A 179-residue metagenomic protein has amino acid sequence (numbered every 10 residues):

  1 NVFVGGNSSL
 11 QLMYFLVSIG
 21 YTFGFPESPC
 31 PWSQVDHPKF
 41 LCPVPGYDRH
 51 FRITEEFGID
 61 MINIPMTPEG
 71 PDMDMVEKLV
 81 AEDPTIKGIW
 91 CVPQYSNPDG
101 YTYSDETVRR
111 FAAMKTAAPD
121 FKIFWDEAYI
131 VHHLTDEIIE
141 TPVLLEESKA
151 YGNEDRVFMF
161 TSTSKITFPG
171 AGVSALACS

Functional and structural regions predicted by a protein language model:
N1-P119, V131-Y151: Conserved core of the PLP fold type I
D126: Glycine-centered flexible beta-alpha turn that most often forms the glycine-rich phosphate-binding loop
I130-V131, I139-S179: Active-site PLP attachment segment
